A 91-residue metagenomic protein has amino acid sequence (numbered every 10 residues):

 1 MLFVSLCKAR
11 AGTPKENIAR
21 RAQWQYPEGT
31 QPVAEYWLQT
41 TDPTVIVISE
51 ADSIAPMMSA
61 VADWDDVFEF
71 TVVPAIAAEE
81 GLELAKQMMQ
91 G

Functional and structural regions predicted by a protein language model:
M1-G91: Conserved, structured core segments of small domains
